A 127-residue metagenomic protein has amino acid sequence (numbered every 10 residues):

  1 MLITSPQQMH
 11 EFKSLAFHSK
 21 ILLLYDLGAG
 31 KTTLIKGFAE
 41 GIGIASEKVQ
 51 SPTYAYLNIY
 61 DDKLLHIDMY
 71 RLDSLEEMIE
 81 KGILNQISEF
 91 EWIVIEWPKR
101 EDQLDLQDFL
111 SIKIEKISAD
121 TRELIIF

Functional and structural regions predicted by a protein language model:
M1-A16: N-terminal pre-Walker A segment at the start of P-loop NTPase domains
K20-L22: Short hydrophobic/aromatic beta-strand immediately N-terminal to the Walker A/P-loop
L24-D26: P-loop (Walker A) phosphate-binding loop of NTP-binding proteins
K31: Conserved lysine of the Walker
A45-Y60: Short beta-strand-centered segment that lines the nucleotide-binding/catalytic pocket of NTP-utilizing
I59-W92: Mid-chain, well-packed structural core segment of small domains
E76, L84-F127: Short phosphate-coordinating micro-motif centered on Lys-Gly-acidic
